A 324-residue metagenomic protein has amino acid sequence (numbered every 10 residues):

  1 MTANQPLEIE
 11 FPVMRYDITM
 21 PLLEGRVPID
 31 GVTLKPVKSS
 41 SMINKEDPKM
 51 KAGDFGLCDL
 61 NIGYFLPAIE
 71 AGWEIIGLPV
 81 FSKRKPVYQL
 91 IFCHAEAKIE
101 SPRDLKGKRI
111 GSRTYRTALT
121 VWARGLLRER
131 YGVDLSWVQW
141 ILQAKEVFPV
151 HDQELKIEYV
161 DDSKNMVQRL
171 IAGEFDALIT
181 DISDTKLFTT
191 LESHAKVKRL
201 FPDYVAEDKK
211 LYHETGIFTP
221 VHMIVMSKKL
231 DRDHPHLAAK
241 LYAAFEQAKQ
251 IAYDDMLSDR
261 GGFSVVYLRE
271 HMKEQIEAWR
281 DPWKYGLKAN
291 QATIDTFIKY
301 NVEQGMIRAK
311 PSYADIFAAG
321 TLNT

Functional and structural regions predicted by a protein language model:
M1-P6: Short, low-complexity disordered leader/linker segments with a strong preference for bacterial N-terminal type II
E10, M14-S136, W140-V147: Short, glycine-/small- and polar/acidic-enriched structural segments that line small-molecule recognition paths
S39-C58, A71, T120-V121, G125 (+1 more regions): Short helices/loops that flank or line small-molecule/ion binding pockets
V87-I91, F148-H151, T189, K210-L211: Short, charged, surface-exposed secondary-structure boundary motifs
G107, T219-M223, R280-P282: Short, solvent-exposed beta-strand edge segments and adjacent coil->beta transition regions
L155-L257: Pocket-lining segment of extracytoplasmic ligand-binding domains
V225, L230-E303: Secondary-structure end/capping motifs
K288-T324: Long, low-complexity C-terminal extensions of enzymes
